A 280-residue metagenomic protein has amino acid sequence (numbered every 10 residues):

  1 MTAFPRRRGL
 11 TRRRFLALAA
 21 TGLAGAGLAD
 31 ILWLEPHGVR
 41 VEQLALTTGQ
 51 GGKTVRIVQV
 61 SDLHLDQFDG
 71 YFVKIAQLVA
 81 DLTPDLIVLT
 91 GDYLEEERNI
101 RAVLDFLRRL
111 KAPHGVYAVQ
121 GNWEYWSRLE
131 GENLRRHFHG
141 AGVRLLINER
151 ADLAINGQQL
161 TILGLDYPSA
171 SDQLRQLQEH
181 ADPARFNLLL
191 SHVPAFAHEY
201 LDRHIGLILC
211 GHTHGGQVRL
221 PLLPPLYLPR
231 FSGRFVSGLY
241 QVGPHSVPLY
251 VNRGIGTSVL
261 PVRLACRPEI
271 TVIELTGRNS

Functional and structural regions predicted by a protein language model:
M1-L10: N-terminal secretory signal peptides
G9-A20: N-terminal export leaders
L18-T21, G27, W33-R40, S246 (+1 more regions): Acidic, His/Gly-rich catalytic cores of divalent-metal-dependent hydrolytic chemistry
T47-V58, A151-I162, V242-P248: Beta-strand-turn-beta hairpins that frame and shape the catalytic cleft of phosphate-ester-processing enzymes
K53-R136, G140-R144: Membrane-embedded segments
V60-S61, I87-G91, V116-G121, L146-N148 (+3 more regions): Active-site neighborhood of phospho(di)ester-bond hydrolases with catalytic His/Asp-centered motifs
Y125-V143, I155-S191, A197-H198, R203 (+1 more regions): Binuclear metal-dependent hydrolase catalytic cores centered on His/Asp/Glu-rich metal-binding motifs
P194-T271: Conserved beta-sheet core of the metallophosphoesterase superfamily
